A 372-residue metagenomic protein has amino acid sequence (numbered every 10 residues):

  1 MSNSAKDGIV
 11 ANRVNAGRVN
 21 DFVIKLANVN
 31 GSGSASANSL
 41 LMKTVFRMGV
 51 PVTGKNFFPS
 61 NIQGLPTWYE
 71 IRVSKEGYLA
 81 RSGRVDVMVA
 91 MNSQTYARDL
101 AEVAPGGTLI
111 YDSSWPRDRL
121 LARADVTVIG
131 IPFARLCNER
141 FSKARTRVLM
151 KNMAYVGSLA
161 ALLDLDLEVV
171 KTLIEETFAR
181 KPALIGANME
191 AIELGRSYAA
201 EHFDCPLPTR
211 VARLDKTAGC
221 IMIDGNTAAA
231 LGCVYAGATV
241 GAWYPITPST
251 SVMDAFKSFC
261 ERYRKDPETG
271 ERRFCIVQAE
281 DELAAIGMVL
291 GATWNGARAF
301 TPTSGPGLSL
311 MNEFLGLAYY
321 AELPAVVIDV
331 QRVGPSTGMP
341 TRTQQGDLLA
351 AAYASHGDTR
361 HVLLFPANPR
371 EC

Functional and structural regions predicted by a protein language model:
S2-A236, V240-A242: Active-site cofactor/cluster-binding pocket
D21-V103, V240, T247-Y353, F365-E371: Thiamine diphosphate
V126, V234, P245, F274 (+1 more regions): Hydrophobic transmembrane signal anchors and adjacent membrane-proximal interface regions, especially in viral
K181, V362-P366: Active-site oxyanion-binding pockets that recognize sulfate/phosphate
G357-H361: Flexible glycine/proline-enriched surface loops and loop-helix/loop-strand junctions
